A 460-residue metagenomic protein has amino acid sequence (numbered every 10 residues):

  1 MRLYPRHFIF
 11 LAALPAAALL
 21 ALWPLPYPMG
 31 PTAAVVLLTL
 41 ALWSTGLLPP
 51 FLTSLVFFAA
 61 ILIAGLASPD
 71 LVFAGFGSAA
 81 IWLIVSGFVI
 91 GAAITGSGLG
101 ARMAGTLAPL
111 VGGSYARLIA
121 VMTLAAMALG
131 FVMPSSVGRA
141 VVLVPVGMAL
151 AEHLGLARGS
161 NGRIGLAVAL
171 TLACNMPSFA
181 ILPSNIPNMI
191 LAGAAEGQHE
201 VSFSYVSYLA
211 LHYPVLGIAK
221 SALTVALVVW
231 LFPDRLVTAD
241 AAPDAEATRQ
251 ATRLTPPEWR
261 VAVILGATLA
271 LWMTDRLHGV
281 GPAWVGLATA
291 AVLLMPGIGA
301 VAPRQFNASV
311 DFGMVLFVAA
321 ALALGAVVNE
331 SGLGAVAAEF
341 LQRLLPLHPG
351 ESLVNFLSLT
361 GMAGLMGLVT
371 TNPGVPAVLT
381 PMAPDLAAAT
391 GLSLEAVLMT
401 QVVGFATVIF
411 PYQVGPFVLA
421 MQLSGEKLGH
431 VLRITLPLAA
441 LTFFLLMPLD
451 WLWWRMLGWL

Functional and structural regions predicted by a protein language model:
R2-L22, R158-I164, V168-L170, M176-R253 (+1 more regions): Juxtamembrane and boundary regions of transmembrane helices in multi-pass small-molecule transporters and channels
P24-A33, L37-V56, V72, A226 (+2 more regions): Flexible hinge motifs at transmembrane-helix junctions and intramembrane kinks/re-entrant loops in multi-pass membrane
A41-P49, A125-S135, T171-L182, L271-L277 (+2 more regions): Transmembrane alpha-helix interface/packing and boundary motifs in multi-pass membrane proteins, characterized by
L52, V56-A157, G313-M314, V318-A389: Membrane-embedded alpha-helical segments and adjacent helix-loop junctions characteristic of multi-pass solute
F57-F58, A104-G105, V137-E152, A167-V168 (+8 more regions): Re-entrant/interfacial helical elements at transmembrane boundaries that shape and gate the permeation pathway
G65-L66, G96-L99, P109-G113, L150-I164 (+6 more regions): Juxtamembrane helix-boundary/capping and inter-helix hinge elements in multi-pass membrane proteins
A79-V89, M133-G138, Y208-V225, G281 (+1 more regions): Alpha-helical transmembrane segments
A116-G130, L156-P177, F203-L211, E351-L365 (+1 more regions): Alpha-helical transmembrane segments of multi-pass membrane proteins
